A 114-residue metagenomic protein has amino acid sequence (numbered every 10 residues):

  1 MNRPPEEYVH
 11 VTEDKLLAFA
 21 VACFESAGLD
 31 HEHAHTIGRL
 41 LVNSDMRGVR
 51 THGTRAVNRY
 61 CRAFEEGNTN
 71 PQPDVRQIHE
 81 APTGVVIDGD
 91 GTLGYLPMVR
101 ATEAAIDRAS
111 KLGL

Functional and structural regions predicted by a protein language model:
M1-A27: Generic N-terminal amphipathic, Lys/Arg-enriched alpha-helix
P4, E25-G28, N43-R50: N-terminal and secondary-structure boundary signal
K15-F19, T36, A104: A non-catalytic, amphipathic alpha-helix used as a structural packing/dimerization or gating element in enzyme scaffolds
V21, S44, G48, A81-G91 (+1 more regions): Glycine-/proline-rich flexible loop or hinge segments
L29-T36, T51-G53: Flexible, glycine/charged-enriched surface loops at secondary-structure junctions
H52-I106: Active-site cofactor/substrate anionic-group-binding motifs, chiefly glycine- and Lys/Arg-rich phosphate-binding loops
A104-L114: Conserved catalytic cysteine-centered active-site region of acyl-thioester-dependent Claisen-condensing enzymes
